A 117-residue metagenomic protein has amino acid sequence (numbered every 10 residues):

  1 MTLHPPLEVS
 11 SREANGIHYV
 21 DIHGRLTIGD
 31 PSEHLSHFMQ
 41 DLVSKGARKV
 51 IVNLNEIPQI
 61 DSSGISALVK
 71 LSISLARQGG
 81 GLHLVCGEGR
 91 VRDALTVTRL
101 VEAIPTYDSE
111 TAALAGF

Functional and structural regions predicted by a protein language model:
M1, V9-S11, S74, T96: Short secondary-structure boundary/capping segments
L3-H37: STAS-typified acidic loop motif
R25-I104: Amphipathic alpha-helical interaction surfaces in cytosolic regulatory modules
G89, T111-A112: Acidic phosphotransfer microenvironment of two-component signaling modules
P105-S109: Short acidic-hydrophobic, aromatic-tinged amphipathic segments that line or gate anion-handling sites
G116-F117: A short, charged, amphipathic alpha-helix used as a generic interaction element across diverse proteins
